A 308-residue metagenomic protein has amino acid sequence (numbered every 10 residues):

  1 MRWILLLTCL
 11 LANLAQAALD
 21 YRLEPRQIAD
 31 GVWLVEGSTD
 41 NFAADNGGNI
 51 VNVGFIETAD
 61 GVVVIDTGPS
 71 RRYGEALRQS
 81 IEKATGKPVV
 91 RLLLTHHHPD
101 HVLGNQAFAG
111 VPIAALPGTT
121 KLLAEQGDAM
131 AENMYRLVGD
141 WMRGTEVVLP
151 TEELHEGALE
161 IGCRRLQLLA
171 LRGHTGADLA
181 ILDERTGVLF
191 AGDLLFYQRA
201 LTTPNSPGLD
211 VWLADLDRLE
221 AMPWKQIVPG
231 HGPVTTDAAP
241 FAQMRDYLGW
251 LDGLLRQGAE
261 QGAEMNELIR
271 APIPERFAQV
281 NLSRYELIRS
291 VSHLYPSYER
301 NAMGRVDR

Functional and structural regions predicted by a protein language model:
I4-N13: Bacterial N-terminal signal peptides
L11, L19, A221-P223, T235-R308: Accessory terminal helices/loops
L19-I28, K121-A170, T175-G176, E184-R185 (+1 more regions): Metallo-beta-lactamase
Q27-S80, A180-G192: Conserved beta-strand hairpin/beta-sheet module of binuclear metal-dependent hydrolase folds, prominently
E36-V51, A129-E132, R199-P207: Acidic/histidine-rich helix-loop elements that form or flank divalent-metal/phosphate-binding sites at the catalytic
S38-T39, T67-R71, H96, P117-T119 (+5 more regions): A mature extracytoplasmic/lumenal domain signature
G61-V63, P69-R71, Q167-L254: Metallo-beta-lactamase
G74-E75, Q79-A158, G253: Active-site HxH/HxHxD metal-binding segment of metal-dependent hydrolases
